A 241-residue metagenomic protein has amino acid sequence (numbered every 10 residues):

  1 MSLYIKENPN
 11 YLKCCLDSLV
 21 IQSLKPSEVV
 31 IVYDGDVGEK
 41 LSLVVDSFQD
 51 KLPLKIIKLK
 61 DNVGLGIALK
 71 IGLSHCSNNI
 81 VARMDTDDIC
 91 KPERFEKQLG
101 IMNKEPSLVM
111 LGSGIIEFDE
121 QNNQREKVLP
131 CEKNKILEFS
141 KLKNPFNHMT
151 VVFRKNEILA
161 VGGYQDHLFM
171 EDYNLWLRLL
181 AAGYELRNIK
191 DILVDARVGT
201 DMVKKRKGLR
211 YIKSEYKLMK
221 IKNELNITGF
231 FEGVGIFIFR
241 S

Functional and structural regions predicted by a protein language model:
K6-I21: Short, well-formed alpha-helical segments that are part of the catalytic scaffolds of diverse glycosyltransferases
V20-I31, K51-K55: Short loop->beta transition adjacent to catalytic acidic/histidine clusters or analogous donor-positioning motifs
Y33-L43, D85: A conserved acidic beta->alpha catalytic loop
L59-C76: Glycine-rich, basic loop-to-helix element that forms the pyrophosphate-binding segment of sugar-nucleotide handling
V81: Short aromatic/hydrophobic "clamp" motif used to bind/position activated sugar donors
E93-R125: Conserved donor NDP-sugar-binding/catalytic core segment of glycosyltransferases
N134-R210: Conserved nucleotide-sugar donor-binding catalytic segment
A196, K204-T228: Catalytic core of nucleotide-sugar-dependent glycosyltransferases
